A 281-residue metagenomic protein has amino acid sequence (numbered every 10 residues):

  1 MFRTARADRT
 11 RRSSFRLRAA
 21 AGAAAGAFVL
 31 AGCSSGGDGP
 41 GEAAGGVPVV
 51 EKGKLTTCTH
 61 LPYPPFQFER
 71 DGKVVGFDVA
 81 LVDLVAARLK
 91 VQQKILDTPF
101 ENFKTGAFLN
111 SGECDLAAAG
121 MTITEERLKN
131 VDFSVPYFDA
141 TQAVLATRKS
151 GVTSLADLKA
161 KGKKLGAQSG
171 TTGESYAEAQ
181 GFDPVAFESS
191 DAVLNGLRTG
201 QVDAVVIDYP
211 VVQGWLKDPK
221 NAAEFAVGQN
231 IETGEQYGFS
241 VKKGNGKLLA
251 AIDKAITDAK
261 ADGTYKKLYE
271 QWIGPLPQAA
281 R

Functional and structural regions predicted by a protein language model:
V29-G32: C-terminal motif of bacterial Sec signal peptides marking the signal peptidase cleavage site
S34, V79-R88, T171, Q236-L276: Extended ligand-binding regions for polar small-molecule ligands
G41-A119: Extracytoplasmic small-molecule ligand-binding "clamshell" domains of the periplasmic binding protein/Venus flytrap
L61, F138-A146, Y209-I256, P275-R281: Periplasmic-binding protein-like
Y63, V74-R88, T141-S190, Y209-Q213 (+1 more regions): Bilobed "Venus flytrap"/periplasmic-binding protein-like clamshell domains and structurally analogous long
K90-Q92, N110-A119, G162-K164, T199-I207 (+2 more regions): Alpha-to-beta junction loops
Q92-D157: Acidic, polar ligand-binding/catalytic clefts
I95-A107, V152-T153, S169-T171, V185-N195 (+2 more regions): Short helix-initiation/N-cap motifs at beta->coil->alpha
